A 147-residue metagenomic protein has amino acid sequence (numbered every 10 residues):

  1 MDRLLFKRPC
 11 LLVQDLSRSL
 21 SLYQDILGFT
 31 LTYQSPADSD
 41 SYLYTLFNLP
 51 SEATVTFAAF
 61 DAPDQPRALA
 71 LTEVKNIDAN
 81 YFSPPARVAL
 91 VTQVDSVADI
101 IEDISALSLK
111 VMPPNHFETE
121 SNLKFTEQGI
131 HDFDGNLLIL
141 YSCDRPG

Functional and structural regions predicted by a protein language model:
D2-L4, C10-L11, Q34, T92-G147: Vicinal oxygen chelate
F6-Q14, T56-S105, T126-H131: Vicinal oxygen chelate
L12-Q65: Core segments of cupin and vicinal oxygen chelate
D40-Y44, N76, T119-E120: A cross-kingdom feature marking solvent-exposed beta-strand/loop segments within repeated, beta-rich binding/scaffold
